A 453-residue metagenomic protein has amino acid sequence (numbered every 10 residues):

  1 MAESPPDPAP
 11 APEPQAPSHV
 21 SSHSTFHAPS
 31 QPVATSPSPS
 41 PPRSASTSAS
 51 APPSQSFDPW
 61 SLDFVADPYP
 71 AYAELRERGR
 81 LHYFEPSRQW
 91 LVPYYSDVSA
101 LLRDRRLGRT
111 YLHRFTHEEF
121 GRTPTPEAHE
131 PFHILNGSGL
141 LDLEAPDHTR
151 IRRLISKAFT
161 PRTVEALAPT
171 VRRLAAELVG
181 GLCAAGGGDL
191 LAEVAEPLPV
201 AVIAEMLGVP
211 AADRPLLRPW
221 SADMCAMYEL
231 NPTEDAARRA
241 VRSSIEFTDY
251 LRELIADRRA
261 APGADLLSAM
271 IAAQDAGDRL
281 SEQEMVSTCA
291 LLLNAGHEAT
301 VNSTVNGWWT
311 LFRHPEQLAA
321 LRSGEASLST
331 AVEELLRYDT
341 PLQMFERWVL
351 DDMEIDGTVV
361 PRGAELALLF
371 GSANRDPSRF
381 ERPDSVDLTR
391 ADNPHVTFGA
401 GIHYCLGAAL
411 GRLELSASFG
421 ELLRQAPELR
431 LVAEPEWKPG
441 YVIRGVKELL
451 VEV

Functional and structural regions predicted by a protein language model:
A2-E13, P17-V453: Cytochrome P450
